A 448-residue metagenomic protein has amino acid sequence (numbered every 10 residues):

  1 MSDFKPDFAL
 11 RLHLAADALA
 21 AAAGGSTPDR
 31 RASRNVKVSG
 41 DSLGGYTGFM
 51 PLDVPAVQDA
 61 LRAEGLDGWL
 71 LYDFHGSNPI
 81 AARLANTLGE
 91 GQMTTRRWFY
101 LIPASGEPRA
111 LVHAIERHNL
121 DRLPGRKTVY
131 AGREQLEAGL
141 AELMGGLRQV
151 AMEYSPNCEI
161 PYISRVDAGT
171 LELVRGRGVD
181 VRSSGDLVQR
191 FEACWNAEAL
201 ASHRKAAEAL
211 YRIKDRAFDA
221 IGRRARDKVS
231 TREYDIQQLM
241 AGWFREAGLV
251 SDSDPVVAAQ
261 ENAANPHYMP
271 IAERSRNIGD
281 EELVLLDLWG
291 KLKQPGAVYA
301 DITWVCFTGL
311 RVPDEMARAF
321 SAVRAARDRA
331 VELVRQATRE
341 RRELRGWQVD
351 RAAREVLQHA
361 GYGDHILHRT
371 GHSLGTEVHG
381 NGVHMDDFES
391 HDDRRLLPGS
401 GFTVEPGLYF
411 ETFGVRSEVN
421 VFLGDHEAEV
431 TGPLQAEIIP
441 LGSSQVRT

Functional and structural regions predicted by a protein language model:
F4-A18, A22-T448: Active-site neighborhoods and metal-handling regions in enzymes and metal-associated proteins
